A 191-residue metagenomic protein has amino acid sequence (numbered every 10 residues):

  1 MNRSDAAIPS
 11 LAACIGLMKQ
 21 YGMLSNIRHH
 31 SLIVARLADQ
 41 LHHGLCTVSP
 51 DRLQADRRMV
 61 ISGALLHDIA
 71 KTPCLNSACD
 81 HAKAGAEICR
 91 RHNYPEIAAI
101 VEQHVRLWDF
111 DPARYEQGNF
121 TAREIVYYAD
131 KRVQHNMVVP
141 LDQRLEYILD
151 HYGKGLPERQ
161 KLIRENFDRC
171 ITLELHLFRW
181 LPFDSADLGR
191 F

Functional and structural regions predicted by a protein language model:
M1-S77, M137: Acidic/His-rich, divalent-metal-binding segments that scaffold phosphate/diphosphate chemistry
A13-C14, H30, L37, I97 (+2 more regions): General structural feature for long, well-ordered alpha-helical segments within catalytic domains of soluble enzymes
M23-N26, N93, E158: Alpha-helical structural elements of signaling/regulatory helical domains
H43, Q134-V138, L175, P182: Charged/polar positions within long, soluble alpha-helices
R52-K154: Divalent metal-dependent catalytic cores for phosphoryl transfer on phosphate-bearing substrates
G155-F191: Charged phosphate-binding loop/patch that engages nucleotide di/tri-phosphates or the phosphate backbone of nucleic
